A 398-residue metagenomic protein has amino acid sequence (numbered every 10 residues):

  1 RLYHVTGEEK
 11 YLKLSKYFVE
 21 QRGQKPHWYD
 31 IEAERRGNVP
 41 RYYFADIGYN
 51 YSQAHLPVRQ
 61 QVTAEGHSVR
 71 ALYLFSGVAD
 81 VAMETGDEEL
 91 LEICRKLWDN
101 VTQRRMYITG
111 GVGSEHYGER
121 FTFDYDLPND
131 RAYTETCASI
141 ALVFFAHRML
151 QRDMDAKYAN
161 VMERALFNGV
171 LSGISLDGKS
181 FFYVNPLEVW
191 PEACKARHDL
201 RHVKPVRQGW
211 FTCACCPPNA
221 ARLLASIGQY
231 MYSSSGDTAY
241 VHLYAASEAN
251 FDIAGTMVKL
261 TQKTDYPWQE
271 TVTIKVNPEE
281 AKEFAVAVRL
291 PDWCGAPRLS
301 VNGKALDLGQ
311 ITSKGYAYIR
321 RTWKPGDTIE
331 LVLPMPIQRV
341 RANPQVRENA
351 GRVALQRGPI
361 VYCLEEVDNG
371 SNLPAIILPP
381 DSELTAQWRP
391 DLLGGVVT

Functional and structural regions predicted by a protein language model:
R1-G7, Y73-E88, D126-D130, A141-M154 (+3 more regions): Well-ordered alpha-helical scaffold segments within catalytic/enzyme domains
R1-Q21: Acidic/aromatic-lined carbohydrate-recognition and catalytic surfaces of CAZymes acting on diverse glycans
L14-D30, F44-G48, I93-G110, R164-S175: Long, well-ordered core segments of solenoidal/helical folds
S15, C94, N160-N168, G173-N277 (+5 more regions): C-terminal beta-rich recognition modules with glycine/proline-rich loops and embedded aromatic residues
K25-R35, V39-E88, M106-E115, E119-S139 (+1 more regions): Solvent-exposed loop and edge beta-strand segments that line ligand/cofactor-binding and catalytic clefts
M83-R104, P128-K179, W190: Catalytic-core region of carbohydrate-active enzymes that cleave or remodel glycosidic bonds
A281-N302: Beta-strand-rich binding/interaction modules
Y316-Y318: Short, surface-exposed beta-strand/beta-hairpin micro-motifs centered on an aromatic residue
